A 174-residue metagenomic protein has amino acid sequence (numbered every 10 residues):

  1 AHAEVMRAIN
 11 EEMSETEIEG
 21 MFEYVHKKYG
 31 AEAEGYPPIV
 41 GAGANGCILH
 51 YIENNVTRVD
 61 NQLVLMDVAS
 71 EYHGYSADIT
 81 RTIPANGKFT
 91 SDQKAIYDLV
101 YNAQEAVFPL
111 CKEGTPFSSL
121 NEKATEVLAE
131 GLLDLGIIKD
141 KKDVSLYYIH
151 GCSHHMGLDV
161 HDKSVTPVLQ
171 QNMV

Functional and structural regions predicted by a protein language model:
A1-V174: Active-site neighborhoods and metal-handling regions in enzymes and metal-associated proteins
